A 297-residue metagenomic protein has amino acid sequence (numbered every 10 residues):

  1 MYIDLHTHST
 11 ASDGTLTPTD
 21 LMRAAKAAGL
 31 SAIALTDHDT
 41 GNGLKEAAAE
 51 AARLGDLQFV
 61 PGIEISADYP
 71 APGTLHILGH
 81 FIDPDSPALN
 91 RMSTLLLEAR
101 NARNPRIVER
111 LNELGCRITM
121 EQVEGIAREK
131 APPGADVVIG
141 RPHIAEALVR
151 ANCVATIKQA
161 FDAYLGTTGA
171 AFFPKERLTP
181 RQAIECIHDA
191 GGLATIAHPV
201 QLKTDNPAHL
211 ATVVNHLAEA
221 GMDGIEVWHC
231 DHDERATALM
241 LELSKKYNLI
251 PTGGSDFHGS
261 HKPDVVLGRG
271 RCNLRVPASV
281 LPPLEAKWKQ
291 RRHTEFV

Functional and structural regions predicted by a protein language model:
M1-P72, L165-G166, I184-E185, A190-K262: An N-terminally biased module of ancient metal coordination in phosphate/nucleic-acid-related enzymes
K26, G115, L243-Y247, R271 (+1 more regions): Generic low-complexity, intrinsically disordered sequence content enriched in small uncharged/hydrophobic residues
A52-T212, H216, R275-V297: Extended substrate/RNA-proximal surfaces in nucleic-acid metabolism proteins
V265-P277: Conserved, well-ordered active-site substructure
